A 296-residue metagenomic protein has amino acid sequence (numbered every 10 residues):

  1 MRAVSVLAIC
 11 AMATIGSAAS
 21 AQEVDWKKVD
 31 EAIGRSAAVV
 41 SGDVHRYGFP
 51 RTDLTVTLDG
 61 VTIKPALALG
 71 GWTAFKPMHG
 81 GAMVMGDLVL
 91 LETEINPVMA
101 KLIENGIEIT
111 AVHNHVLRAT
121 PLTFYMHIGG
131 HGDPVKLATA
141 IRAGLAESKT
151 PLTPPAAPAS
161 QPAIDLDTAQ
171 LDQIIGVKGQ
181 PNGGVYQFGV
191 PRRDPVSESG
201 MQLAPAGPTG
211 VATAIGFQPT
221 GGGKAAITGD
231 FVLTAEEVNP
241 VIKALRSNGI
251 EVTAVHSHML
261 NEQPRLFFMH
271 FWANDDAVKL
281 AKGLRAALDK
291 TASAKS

Functional and structural regions predicted by a protein language model:
S5-I15: Bacterial N-terminal signal peptides
I15-A21: Sec/Tat signal peptide C-region and signal peptidase I cleavage site
Q22-K27, E31, S36-P50, L54-L58 (+3 more regions): Intrinsic disorder/low-complexity detector
T55-A74, D194-P219, V255: Intrinsic, low-complexity N-terminal interaction/targeting segments
K64-A66, E92-L117, A206-P208, A235-L260: Extended intrinsically disordered, low-complexity coil regions enriched in Ser, Thr, Gly, Ala and often Pro
G71-A74, L90, V116, F124-H131 (+5 more regions): A conserved regulatory-domain signal marking ACT and ACT-like small-molecule sensing domains and adjacent regulatory
P77-M85, T220-T228: Acidic/histidine-rich, surface-exposed loop or edge segments in extracytoplasmic proteins
E92-T110, A119-Q161, A273-A294: Hydrophobic, ordered structural segments
